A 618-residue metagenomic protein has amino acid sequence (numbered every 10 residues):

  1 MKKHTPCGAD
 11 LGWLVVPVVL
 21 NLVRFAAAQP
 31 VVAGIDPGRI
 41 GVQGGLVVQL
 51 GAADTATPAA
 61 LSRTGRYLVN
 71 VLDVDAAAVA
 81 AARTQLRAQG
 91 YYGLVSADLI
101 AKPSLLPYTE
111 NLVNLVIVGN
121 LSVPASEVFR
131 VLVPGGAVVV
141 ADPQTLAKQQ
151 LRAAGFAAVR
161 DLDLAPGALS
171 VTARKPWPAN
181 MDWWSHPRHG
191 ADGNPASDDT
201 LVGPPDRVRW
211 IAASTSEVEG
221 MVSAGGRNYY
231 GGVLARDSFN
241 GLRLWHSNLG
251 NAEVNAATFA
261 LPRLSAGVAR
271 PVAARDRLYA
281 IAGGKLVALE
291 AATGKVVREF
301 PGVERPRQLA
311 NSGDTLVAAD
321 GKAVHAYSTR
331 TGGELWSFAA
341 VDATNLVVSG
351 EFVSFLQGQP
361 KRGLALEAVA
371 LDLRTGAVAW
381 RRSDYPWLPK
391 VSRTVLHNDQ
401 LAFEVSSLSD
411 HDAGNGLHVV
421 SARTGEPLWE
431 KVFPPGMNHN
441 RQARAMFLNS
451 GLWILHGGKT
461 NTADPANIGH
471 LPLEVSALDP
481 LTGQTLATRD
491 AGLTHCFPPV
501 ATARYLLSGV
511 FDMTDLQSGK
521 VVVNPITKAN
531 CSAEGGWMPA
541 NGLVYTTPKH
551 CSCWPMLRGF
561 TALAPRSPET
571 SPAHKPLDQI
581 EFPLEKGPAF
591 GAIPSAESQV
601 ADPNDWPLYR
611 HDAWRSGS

Functional and structural regions predicted by a protein language model:
D10-R24: Bacterial N-terminal signal peptides
Q29, D36, I40, G44 (+18 more regions): Aromatic (tryptophan-biased) beta-strands that constitute blades/sheets of beta-rich domains
V42-A60, R66-L68: Conserved class I S-adenosyl-L-methionine
V69-D73: Conserved SAM-binding motif I beta-strand of class I
G90-P103: Conserved SAM-binding strand-loop segment of SAM-dependent methyltransferases
P103-L115: A short acidic, Gly/Pro-enriched loop at the edge of an enzyme's catalytic core that lines a small-molecule cofactor
V123-A137: A short glycine-rich, Lys/Arg-flanked "PGG" loop and its adjoining helix->strand segment in the class I
T215-V233, A257-V287, F300-H325, F338-V369 (+6 more regions): Repeat-blade elements of multi-bladed beta-propeller folds
